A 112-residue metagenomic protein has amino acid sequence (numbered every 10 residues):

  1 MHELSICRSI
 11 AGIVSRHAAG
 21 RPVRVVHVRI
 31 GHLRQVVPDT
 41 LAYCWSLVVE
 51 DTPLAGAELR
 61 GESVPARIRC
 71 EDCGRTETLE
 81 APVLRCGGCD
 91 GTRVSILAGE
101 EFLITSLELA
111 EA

Functional and structural regions predicted by a protein language model:
M1-A55: Long, charged N-terminal interaction/targeting segments
R29-L33, E62-A66, L107: Short loop/turn motifs enriched for small/polar and acidic residues
E58-P65, R75-E80: Short, flexible, mixed-charge glycine/proline-rich loop motifs that serve as phosphate/nucleic-acid-contacting
I68, L84, F102: Cys/His-enriched microdomains
C70-C73, C86-C89: Short cysteine-rich clusters marking metal-coordination/redox-active sites
T78, G91-S95: Short functional micro-motifs and their immediate structural scaffolds
I96-S106: Short metal-binding segments enriched for Cys and/or His
E111-A112: Compositionally biased, charge-rich low-complexity tracts
